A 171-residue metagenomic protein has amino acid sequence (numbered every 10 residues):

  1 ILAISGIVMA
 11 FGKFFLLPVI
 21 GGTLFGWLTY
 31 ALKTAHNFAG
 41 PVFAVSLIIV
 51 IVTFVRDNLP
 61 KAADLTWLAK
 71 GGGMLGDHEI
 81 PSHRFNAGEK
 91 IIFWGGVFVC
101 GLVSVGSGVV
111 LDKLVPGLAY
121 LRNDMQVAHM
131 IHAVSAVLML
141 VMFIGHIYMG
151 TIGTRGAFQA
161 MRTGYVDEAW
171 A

Functional and structural regions predicted by a protein language model:
I1-A171: Membrane-embedded alpha-helical bundles that constitute the cytochrome b-like, heme-associated redox core of multi-pass
